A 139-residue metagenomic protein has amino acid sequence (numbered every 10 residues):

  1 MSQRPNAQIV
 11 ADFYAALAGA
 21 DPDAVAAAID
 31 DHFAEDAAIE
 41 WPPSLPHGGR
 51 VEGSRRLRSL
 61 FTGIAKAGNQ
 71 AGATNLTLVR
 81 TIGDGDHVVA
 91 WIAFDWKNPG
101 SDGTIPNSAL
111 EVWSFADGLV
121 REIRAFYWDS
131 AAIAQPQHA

Functional and structural regions predicted by a protein language model:
M1-E35, H138-A139: Short, low-complexity N-terminal intrinsically disordered segments enriched in polar/charged residues
M1-S2, T62-A139: A beta-strand edge to alpha-helix "cap/lid" segment located at domain peripheries
N6, A26, D30-V88: A solvent-exposed, acidic/Ser-Thr-rich amphipathic alpha-helical stretch
V10, A34, S54-R58, S114-A116 (+1 more regions): Secondary-structure boundary/capping motif
A11-P22, G48-G49, A67-Q70, W91: Short, mixed-charge, low-aromatic patches
D21-D23, P46, P99-D102: Short, solvent-exposed loop/turn segments that connect beta-strands within catalytic domains and beta-strand-rich
